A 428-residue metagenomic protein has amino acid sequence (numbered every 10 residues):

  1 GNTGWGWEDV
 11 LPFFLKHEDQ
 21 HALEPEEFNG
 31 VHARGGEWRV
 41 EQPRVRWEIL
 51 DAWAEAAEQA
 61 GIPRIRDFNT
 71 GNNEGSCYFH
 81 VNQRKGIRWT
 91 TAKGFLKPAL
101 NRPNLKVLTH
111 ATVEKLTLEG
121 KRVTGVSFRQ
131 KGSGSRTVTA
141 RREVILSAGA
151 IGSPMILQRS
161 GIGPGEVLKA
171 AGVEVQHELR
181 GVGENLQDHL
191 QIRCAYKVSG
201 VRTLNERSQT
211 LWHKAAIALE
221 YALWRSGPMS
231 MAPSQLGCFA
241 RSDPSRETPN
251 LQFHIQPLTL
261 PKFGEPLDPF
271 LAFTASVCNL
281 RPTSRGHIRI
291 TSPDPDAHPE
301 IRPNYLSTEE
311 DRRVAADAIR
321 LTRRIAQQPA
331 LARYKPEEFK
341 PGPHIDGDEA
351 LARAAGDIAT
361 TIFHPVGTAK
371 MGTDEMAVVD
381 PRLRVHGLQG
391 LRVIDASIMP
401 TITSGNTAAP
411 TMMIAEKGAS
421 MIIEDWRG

Functional and structural regions predicted by a protein language model:
G1-V123, R129, R193-I217: Conserved redox-cofactor binding core of oxidoreductases
F13, L116, G125-I217: Glycine-rich loop(s) and the adjacent beta-strand/alpha-helix scaffold that form part
P43-R46, G86, G132, S307-R313 (+2 more regions): Conserved, non-catalytic sequence blocks in retroelement Pol enzymes and Pol-derived host proteins
A57, G172-E174, I319-L331, A415-G428: Internal hydrophobic alpha-helix adjacent to the cofactor/substrate pocket in enzyme cavities
Q83, L108-T109, E114-E119, Q252-K262 (+3 more regions): A glycine-rich dinucleotide-binding beta-alpha-beta segment and adjacent secondary-structure elements that constitute
V173-A195, R333-D346, I423-G428: Active-site-proximal substrate-binding core of FAD-dependent oxidoreductases
E174-Q176, F239-T248, E310-Y334, A350-D357: Flavin-binding catalytic cores
A195-A316, T361-G367, V393-A396, P400-I402: FAD cofactor-binding and catalytic pocket of flavoenzymes
